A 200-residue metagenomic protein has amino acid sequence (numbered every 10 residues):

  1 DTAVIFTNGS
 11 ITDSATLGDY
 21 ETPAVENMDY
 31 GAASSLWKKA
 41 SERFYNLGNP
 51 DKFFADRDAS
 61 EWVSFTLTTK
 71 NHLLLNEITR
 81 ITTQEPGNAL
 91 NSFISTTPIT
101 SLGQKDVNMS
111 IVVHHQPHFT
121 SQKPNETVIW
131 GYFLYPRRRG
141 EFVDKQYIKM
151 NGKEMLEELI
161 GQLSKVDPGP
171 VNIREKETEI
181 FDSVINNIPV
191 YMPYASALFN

Functional and structural regions predicted by a protein language model:
T2-N200: C-terminal segments that line or cap access tunnels to active or ligand-binding sites in enzymes and enzyme-associated
